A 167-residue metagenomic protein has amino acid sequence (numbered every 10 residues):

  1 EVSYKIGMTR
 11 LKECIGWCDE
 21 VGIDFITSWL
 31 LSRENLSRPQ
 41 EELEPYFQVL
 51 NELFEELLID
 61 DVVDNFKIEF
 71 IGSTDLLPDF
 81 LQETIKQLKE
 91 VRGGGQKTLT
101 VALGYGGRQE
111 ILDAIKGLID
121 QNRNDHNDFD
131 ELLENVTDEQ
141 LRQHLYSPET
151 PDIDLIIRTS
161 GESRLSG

Functional and structural regions predicted by a protein language model:
E1-G167: Flexible, compositionally biased loop and terminal segments
